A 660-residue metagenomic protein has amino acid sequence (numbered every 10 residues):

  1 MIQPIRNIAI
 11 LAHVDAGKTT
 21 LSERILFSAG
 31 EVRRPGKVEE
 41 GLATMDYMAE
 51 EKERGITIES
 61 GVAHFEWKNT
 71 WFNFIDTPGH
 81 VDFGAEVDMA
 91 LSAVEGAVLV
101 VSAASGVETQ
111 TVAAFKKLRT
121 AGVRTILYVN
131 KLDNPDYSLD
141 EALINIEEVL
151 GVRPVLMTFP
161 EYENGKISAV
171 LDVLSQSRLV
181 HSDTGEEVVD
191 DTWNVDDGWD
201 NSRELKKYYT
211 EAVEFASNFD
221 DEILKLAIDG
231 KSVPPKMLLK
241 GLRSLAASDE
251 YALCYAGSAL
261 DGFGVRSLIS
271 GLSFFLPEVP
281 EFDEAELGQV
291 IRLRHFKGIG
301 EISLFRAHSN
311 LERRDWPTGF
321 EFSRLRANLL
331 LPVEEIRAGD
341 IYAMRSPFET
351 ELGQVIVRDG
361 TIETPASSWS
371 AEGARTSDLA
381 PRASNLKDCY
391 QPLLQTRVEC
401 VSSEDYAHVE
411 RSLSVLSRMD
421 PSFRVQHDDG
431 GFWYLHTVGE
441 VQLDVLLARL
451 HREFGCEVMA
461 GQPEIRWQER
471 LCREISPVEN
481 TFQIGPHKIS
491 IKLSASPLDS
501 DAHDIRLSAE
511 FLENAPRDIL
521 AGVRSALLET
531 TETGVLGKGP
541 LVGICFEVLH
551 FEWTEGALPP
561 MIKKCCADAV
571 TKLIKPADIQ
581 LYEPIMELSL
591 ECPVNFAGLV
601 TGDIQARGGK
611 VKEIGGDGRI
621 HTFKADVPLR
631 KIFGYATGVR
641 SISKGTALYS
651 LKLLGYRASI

Functional and structural regions predicted by a protein language model:
M1-I660: Structural and coupling elements of P-loop NTPases
